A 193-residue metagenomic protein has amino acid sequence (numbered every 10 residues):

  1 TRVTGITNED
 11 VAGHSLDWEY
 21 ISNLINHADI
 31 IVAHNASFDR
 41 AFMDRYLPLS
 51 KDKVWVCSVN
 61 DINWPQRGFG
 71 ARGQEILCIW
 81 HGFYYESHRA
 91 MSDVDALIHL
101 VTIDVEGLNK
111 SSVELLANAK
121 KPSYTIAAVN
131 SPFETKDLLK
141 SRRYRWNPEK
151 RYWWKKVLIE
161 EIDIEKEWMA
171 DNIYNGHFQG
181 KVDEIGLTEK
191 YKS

Functional and structural regions predicted by a protein language model:
T1-V54, R67-S87, N175-K181, I185: Conserved non-catalytic scaffold segment of RNase H-like nuclease domains
S37-D39, D61, S131: Short, solvent-exposed loop/turn segments at secondary-structure junctions
Y46, W64, W80, L100-G107: Active-site catalytic microenvironments for nucleophilic, acid-base chemistry
D52-I62: Short, acidic/small-residue loops that bind anionic groups at enzyme active sites
S92-L100: Acidic, divalent-metal-coordinating active-site segment for phosphoryl/phosphodiester hydrolysis, typified by short
I103-S193: Acidic two-metal-ion nuclease catalytic site recognized across multiple nuclease folds, prominently DnaQ/RNase D-T
